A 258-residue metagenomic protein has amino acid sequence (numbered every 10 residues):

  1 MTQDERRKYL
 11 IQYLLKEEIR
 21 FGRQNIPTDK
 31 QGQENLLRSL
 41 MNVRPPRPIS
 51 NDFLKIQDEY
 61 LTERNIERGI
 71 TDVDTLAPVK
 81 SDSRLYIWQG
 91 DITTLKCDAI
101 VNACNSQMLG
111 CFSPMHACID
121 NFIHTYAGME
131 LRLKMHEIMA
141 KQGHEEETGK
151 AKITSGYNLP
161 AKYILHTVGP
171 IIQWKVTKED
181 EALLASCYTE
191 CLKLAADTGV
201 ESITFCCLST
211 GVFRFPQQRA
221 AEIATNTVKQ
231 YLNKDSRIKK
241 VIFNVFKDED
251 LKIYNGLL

Functional and structural regions predicted by a protein language model:
M1-L258: Macrodomain-like recognition of ADP-ribose-binding/processing modules
